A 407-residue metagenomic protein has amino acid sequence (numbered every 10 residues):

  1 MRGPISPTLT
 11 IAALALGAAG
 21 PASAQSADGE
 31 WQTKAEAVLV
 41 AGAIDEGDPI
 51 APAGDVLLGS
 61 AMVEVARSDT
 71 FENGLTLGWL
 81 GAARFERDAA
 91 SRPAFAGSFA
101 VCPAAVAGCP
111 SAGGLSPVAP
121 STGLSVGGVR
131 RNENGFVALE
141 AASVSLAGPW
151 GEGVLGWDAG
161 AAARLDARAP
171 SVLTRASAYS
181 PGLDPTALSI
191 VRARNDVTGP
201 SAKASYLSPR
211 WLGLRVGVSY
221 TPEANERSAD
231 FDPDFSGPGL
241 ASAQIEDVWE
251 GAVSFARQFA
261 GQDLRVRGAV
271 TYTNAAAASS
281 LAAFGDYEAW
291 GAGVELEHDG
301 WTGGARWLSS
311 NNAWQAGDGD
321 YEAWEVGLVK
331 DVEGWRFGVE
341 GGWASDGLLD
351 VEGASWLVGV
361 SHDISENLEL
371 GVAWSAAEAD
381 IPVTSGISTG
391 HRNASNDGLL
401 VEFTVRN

Functional and structural regions predicted by a protein language model:
S26-D45, N73, L77, V405: Transmembrane beta-strand segments of Gram-negative outer membrane beta-barrel proteins
G29-T33, G54-N225, F255-Q258: Outer membrane beta-barrel
L39-D45, A83-R87, A159-A161, Y220-A224 (+8 more regions): Transmembrane beta-strands of outer-membrane beta-barrel pores
P52-A61, V137-E140, T198-A202, I245-W249 (+4 more regions): Residues that define the transmembrane beta-barrel architecture of outer-membrane proteins
E64-A66, A142-S145, S205-L207, A252-A256 (+5 more regions): Outer-membrane beta-barrel architecture
N73-L77, W150-G153, G213-V216, F259-G268 (+4 more regions): Repeated loop/turn-to-beta-strand initiation elements of outer-membrane beta-barrel proteins
W211, G251, A394-N407: Outer-membrane beta-barrel "beta-signal"
E246, G251-G359: Detector for outer-membrane/organellar transmembrane beta-barrel domains, recognizing the amphipathic beta-strand
